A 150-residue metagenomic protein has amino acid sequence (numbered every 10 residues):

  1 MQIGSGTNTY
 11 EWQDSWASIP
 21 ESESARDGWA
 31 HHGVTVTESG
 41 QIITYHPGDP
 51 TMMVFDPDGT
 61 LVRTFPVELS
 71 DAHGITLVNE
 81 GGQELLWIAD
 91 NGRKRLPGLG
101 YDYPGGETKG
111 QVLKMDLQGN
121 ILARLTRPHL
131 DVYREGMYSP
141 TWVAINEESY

Functional and structural regions predicted by a protein language model:
M1-S15: Blade/loop signatures of beta-propeller domains
T9-E11, W29, T108: Short, solvent-exposed coil/turn segments
Y10, D49, D58-L61, G119 (+1 more regions): Short coil turn/linker residues within repeat-based beta-strand modules
D14-P50: Beta-strand-rich domains and repeat architectures in extracellular enzymes and scaffolds, especially beta-propellers
D14-S24, T60-P66, A123-L125, H129-Y133: A short beta-strand motif characteristic of beta-propeller blades
T35-P50, D56-T60, L69-S70, N79-Q83: Short, solvent-exposed loop/edge-beta patches enriched in aromatic
V54-F55, M115: Hydrophobic/aromatic beta-strand positions that recur at structurally equivalent sites within the blades
L69-G74, V78-Y150: Asp-box/WD-like beta-propeller blade repeats and closely related beta-sheet repeat scaffolds
